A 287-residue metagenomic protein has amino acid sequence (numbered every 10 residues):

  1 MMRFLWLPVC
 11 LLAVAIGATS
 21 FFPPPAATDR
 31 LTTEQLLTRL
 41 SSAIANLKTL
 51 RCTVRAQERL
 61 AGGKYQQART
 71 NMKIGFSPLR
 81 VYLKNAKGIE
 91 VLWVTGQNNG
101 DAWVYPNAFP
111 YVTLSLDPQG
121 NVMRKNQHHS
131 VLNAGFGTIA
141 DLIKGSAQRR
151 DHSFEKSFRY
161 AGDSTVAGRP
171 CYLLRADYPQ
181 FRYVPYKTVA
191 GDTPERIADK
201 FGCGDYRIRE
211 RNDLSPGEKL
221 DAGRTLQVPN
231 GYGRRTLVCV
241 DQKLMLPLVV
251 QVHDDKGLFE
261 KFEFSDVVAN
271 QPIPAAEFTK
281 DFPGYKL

Functional and structural regions predicted by a protein language model:
M1-L5: Positively charged n-region of N-terminal signal peptides that target proteins for export
P8-G17: Bacterial N-terminal signal peptides
S20-Q66, G75-L79, D151-S153, G162-S164 (+2 more regions): N-terminal leader/targeting segments and the immediate start of mature chains
F22-L31, G88, N107-F109, L116-Q119 (+7 more regions): Non-transmembrane domains of secretory- and envelope-associated proteins
K48-T53, S77-Y82, G100, A167-R175 (+1 more regions): Short, hydrophobic/aromatic-rich segments at coil-to-beta transitions
T53-R59, A86, R175-Q180: Generic short beta-strand segments
N71-D141, F259-E260: An acidic-aromatic
Y178-G204, D221-T225: Primarily a LysM-type cell-wall glycan-binding module
